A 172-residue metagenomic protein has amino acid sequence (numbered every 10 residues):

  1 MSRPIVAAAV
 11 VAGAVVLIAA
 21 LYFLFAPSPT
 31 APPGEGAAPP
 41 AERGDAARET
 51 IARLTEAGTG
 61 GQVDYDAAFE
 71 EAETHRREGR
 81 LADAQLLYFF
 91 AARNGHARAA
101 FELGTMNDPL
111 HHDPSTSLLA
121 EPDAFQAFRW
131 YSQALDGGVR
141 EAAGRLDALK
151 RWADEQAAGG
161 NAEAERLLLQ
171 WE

Functional and structural regions predicted by a protein language model:
A8-Y22: Hydrophobic membrane-insertion alpha-helices, especially the h-region of bacterial N-terminal signal peptides
A19-P33: Hydrophobic single-pass membrane-insertion segments
Y22-L24, E141-E172: Terminal, low-structured helical/coil segments at or just beyond the last alpha-helical repeat
I51-D66: TPR-adjacent "capping" and linker segments in tetratricopeptide-repeat scaffold/adaptor proteins
G61-D64, H75, G79, Y88 (+7 more regions): Short helix-capping/linker turns of helical repeat alpha-solenoids
H112-D123, G159: Short coil/turn connectors between adjacent alpha-helices in alpha-solenoid helical repeat scaffolds
